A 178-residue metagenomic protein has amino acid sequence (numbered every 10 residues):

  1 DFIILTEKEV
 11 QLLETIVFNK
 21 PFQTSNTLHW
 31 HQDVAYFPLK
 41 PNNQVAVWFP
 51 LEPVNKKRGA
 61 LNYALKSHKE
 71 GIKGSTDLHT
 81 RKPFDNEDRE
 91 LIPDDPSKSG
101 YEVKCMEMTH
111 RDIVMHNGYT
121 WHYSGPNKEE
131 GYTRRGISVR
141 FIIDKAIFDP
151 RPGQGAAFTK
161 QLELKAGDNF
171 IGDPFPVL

Functional and structural regions predicted by a protein language model:
D1-I16: Signature of the catalytic double-stranded beta-helix
K8, V34, L39-K40, F49-A60 (+1 more regions): Active-site region of the double-stranded beta-helix
F18-P21: Short, conserved phosphate-binding/catalytic loop or strand-edge motifs used in phosphoryl-/nucleotidyl-transfer
Q23-A35: Short acidic (Asp/Glu) patches
P38-K56, E107-H110, M115, R140-D144: Short, conserved beta-strand element in jelly-roll/cupin
V54-W121: Double-stranded beta-helix
G74-R81, I113-M115, Y119-L178: Non-heme Fe(II)/2-oxoglutarate
